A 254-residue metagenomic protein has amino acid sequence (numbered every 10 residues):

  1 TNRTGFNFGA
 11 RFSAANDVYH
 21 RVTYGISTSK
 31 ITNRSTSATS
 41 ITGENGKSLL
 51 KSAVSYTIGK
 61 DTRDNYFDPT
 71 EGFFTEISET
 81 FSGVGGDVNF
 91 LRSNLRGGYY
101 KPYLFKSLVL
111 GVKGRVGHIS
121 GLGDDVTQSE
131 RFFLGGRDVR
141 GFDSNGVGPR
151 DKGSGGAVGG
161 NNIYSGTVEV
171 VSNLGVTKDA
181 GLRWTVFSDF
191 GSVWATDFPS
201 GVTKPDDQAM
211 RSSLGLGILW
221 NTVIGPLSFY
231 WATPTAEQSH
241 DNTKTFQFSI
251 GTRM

Functional and structural regions predicted by a protein language model:
T1-E76, F90, R140-G141, N145-K152 (+3 more regions): Gram-negative/organellar outer-membrane beta-barrel architecture
N2-R3, S37-N45, N94-R96, T127-G135 (+2 more regions): Flexible, surface-exposed loop regions and adjacent strand-edge segments of Gram-negative outer-membrane beta-barrel
F6-F12, I26, V54-K60, E79 (+7 more regions): Residues on the lipid-exposed face of transmembrane beta-strands in outer-membrane beta-barrel proteins
A14-R21, D64-F73, G86-V88, P102-L110 (+3 more regions): Short loop/turn motifs that connect adjacent beta-strands in outer-membrane beta-barrel proteins
D17, G25-N33, R63, S82-V84 (+4 more regions): Structural signature of outer-membrane beta-barrel domains
S52-V54, F73, S93, L110 (+3 more regions): Hydrophobic core residues within well-ordered beta-strands of beta-rich domains
K106-A195: Extracytoplasmic gating/loop element in the C-terminal half of outer-membrane beta-barrel translocons and assembly
S107, G191-L214: Outer-membrane beta-barrel transmembrane domain signature
